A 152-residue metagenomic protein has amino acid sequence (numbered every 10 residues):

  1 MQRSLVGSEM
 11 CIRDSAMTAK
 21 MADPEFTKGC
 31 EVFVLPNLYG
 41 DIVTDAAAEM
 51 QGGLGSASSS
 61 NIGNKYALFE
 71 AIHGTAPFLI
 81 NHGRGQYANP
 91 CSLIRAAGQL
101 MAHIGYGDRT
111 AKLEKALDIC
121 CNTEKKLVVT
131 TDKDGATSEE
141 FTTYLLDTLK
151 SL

Functional and structural regions predicted by a protein language model:
M1-G7, C11-I12: Single conserved hydrophobic/aromatic residue that forms the stacking wall/gate of nucleotide- or nucleobase-binding
L5-V6, G29, D108, E140: Generic structural microfeature
R13-K20: Short acidic loop-to-helix transition motifs that present clustered carboxylates
K20-K112, A116-E124: Glycine-rich phosphate/nucleotide-binding loop
G107, K112, A116-L152: Glycine-rich phosphate/pyrophosphate-binding loop and the adjoining helix
